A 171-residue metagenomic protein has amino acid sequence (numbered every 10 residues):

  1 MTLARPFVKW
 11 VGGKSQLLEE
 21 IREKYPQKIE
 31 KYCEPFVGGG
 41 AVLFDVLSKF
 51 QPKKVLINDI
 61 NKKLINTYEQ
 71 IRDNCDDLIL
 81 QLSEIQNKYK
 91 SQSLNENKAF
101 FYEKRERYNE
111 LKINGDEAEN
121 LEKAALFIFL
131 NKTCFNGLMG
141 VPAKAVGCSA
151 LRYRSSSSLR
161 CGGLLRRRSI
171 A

Functional and structural regions predicted by a protein language model:
M1-C33, V37, A41-V42, F50: S-adenosyl-L-methionine
T2-E20, N74-A171: SAM-dependent nucleic-acid methyltransferase catalytic core
S48-K54: Conserved S-adenosyl-L-methionine
N58: The conserved SAM/SAH-binding core of class I Rossmann-like methyltransferase domains, concentrating on the hydrophobic
N61: Conserved SAM/SAH-binding beta-strand->alpha-helix loop
I65: Short alpha-helix immediately C-terminal to the canonical SAM-binding loop
Y68: Conserved SAM-binding loop
